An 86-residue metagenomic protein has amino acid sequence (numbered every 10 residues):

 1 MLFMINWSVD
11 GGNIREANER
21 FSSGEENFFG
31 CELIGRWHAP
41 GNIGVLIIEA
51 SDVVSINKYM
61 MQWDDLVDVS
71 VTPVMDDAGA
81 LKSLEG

Functional and structural regions predicted by a protein language model:
M1-G86: Conserved, structured core segments of small domains
